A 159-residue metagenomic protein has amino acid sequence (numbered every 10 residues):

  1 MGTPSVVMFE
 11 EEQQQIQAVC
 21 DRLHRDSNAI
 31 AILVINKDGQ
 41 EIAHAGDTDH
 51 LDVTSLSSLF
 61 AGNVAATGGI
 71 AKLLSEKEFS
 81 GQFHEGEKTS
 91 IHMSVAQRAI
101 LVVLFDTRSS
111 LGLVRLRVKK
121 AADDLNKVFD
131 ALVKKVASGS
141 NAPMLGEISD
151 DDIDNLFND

Functional and structural regions predicted by a protein language model:
G2-A29, D38-D159: Acidic, low-complexity cytosolic segments
